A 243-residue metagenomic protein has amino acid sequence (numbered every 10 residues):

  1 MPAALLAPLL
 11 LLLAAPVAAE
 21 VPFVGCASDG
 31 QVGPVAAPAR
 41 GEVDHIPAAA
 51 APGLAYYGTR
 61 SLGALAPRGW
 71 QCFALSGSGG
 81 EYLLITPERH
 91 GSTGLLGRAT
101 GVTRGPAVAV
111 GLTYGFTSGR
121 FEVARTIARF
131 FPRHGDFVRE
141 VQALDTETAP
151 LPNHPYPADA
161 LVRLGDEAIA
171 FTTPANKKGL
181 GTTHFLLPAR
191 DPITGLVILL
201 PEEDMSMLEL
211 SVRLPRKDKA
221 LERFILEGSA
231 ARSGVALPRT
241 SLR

Functional and structural regions predicted by a protein language model:
M1-L10: Sec-dependent signal peptide recognition, specifically the positively charged N-region followed immediately by
L10-L12, G63: Generic structural signal for beta-strand residues in well-ordered domains
A14-P16: N-terminal signal peptide c-region/cleavage motif recognized by signal peptidases
A19-V35, L75-L242: Conserved polar/disulfide-associated segments of primarily extracytoplasmic proteins
A36-Y57: Short, compositionally biased strand/turn segments that nucleate or flank brief secondary-structure elements
A51-L54, S61, D166, M205: Sequence-level motif detector for i,i+2 pairs with an aromatic at +2
A51-P52, T59, P67, G80: Extracytoplasmic
R60-L75: Proline-anchored loop/turn motifs at beta-strand termini and strand-loop-strand connectors
